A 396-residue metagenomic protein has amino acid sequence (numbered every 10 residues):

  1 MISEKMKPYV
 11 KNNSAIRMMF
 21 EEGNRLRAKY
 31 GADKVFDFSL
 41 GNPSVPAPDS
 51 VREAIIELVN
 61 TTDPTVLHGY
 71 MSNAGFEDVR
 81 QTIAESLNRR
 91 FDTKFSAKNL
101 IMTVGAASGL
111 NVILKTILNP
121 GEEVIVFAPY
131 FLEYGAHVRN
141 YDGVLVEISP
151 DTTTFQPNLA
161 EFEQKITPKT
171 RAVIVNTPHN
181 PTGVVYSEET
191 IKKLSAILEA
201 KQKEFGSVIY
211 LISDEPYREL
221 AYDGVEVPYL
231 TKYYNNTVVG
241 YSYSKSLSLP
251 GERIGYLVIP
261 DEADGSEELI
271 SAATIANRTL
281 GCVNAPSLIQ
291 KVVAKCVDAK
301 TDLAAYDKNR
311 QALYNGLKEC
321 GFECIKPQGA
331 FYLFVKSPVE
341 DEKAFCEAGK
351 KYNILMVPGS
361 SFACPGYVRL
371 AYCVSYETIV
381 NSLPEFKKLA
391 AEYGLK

Functional and structural regions predicted by a protein language model:
M1-M19, R27-V59, A74, D78 (+1 more regions): PLP-dependent class I/II
E22: Short beta-strand-loop-alpha-helix junction that forms the active-site gateway of nucleic-acid-processing nucleases
D63: Alpha-helical substrate-binding/gating segment
V66-L67: Pre-Walker A segment
